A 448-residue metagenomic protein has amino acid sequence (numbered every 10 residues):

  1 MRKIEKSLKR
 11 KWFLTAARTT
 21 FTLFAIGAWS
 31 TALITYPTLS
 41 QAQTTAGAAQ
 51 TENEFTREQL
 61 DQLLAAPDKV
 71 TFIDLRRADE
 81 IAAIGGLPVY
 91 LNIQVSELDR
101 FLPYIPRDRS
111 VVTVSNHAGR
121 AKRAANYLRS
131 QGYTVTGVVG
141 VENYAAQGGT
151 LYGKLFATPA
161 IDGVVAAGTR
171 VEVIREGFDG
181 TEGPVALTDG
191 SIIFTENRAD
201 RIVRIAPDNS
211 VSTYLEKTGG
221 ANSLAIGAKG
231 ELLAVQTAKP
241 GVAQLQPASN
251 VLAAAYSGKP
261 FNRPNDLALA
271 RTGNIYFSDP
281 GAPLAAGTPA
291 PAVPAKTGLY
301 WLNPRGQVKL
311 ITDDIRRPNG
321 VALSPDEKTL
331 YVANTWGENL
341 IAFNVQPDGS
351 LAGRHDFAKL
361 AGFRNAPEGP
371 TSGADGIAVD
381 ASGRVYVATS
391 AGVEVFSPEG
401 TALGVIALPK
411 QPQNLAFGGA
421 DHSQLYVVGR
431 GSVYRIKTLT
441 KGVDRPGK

Functional and structural regions predicted by a protein language model:
R2, K6, T22-A25, W29-A66 (+3 more regions): Rhodanese-like catalytic fold shared by cysteine-dependent sulfurtransferases and DSP/PTP-type phosphatases
N116, N197, T237, P280-G281 (+6 more regions): Short loop/turn segments immediately following the C-termini of beta-strands
G153-R170, D444-G447: Blade/loop signatures of beta-propeller domains
E172, S212-E216, N250-A255, L310-T312 (+3 more regions): Beta-propeller fold detector
R175-S191, K217-G241, S257-I275, G281-P283 (+5 more regions): Beta-rich, blade/repeat-based domains predominating in secreted/periplasmic proteins but also intracellular
R201-V203, G241-A243, G298-Y300, N339-I341 (+2 more regions): A short loop-to-beta-strand structural motif that recurs across blades of beta-propeller domains
F343-S350, T438-D444: Short loop/turn segments immediately following beta-strands, especially the blade-tip and inter-blade linker loops
A416-K448: Blade-level signature of beta-propeller repeat domains, shared across WD40, Kelch, NHL, RCC1 and BNR/Asp-box propellers
